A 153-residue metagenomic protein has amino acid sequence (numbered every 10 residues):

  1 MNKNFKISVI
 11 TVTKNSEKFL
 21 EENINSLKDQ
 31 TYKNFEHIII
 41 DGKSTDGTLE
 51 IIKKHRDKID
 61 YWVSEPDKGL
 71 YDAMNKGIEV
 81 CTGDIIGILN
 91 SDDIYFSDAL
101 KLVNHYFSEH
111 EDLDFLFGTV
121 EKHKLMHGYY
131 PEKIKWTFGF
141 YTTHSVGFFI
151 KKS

Functional and structural regions predicted by a protein language model:
M1-K28: N-proximal low-complexity "stem/linker" segments adjacent to membrane-targeting elements
V9, Y129-S153: Conserved nucleotide-sugar donor-binding catalytic segment
K18-E21, D46-K54, D98: Acidic helix N-cap motif at the loop->helix transition within catalytic regions of sugar-transfer enzymes
F35-K43, V63-S64: Short beta-strand/loop segment that forms part of the nucleotide-sugar
D41-E50, N90-D93: A conserved acidic beta->alpha catalytic loop
S64-C81: Glycine-rich, basic loop-to-helix element that forms the pyrophosphate-binding segment of sugar-nucleotide handling
I86: Short aromatic/hydrophobic "clamp" motif used to bind/position activated sugar donors
I94, D98-Y129: Conserved donor NDP-sugar-binding/catalytic core segment of glycosyltransferases
